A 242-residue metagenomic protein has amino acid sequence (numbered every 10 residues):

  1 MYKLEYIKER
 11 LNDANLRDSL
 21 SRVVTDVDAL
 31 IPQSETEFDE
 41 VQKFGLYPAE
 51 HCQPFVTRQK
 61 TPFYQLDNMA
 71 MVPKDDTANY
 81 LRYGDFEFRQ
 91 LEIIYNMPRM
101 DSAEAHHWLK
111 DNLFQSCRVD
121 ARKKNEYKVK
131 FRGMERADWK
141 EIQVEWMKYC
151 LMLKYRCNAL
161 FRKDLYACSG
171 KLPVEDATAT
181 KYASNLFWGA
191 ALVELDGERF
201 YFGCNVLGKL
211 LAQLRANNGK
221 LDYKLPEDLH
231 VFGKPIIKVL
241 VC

Functional and structural regions predicted by a protein language model:
Y2-C242: Charged, low-complexity intrinsically disordered segments
